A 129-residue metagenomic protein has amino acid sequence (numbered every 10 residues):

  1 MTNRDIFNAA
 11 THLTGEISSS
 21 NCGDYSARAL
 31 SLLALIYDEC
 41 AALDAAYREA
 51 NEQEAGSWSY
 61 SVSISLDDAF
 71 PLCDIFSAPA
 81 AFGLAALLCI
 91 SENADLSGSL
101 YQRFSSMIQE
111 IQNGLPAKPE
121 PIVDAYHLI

Functional and structural regions predicted by a protein language model:
M1-A69, S99, E110-I129: Conserved short "hinge" loops at termini or chain/domain junctions
D74-G83, L87: Elongated alpha-helical scaffolds
L87-G98: Short helix-capping/linker segments at secondary-structure and domain boundaries
I90-S91, R103, P116: Charged, amphipathic alpha-helical segments and their flanking helix caps
G98-S106: Short, compact, well-ordered microdomains
